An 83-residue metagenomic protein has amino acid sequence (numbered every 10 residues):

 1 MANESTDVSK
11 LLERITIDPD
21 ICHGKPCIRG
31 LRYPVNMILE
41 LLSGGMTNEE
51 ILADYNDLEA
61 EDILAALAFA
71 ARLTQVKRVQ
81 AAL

Functional and structural regions predicted by a protein language model:
M1-L83: Small, basic N-terminal interaction modules of short regulatory proteins
